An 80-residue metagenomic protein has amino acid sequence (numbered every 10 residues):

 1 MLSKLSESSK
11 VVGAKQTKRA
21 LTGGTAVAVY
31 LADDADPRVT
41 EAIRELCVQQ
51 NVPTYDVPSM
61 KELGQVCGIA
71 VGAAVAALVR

Functional and structural regions predicted by a protein language model:
M1-T25, D36: Ribosome large-subunit tunnel/peptidyl-transferase-proximal elements
E7, Q49-R80: C-terminal structural segments of small proteins and small subunits
Q16, V27, C67, V71: Short, flexible micro-motifs
R19-T22, E45, Q65-G68: Short secondary-structure boundary/capping segments within folded domains
A28, P37-Y55, E62: Amphipathic, hydrophobic secondary-structure cores in small proteins
A32-D33: Structural motif
